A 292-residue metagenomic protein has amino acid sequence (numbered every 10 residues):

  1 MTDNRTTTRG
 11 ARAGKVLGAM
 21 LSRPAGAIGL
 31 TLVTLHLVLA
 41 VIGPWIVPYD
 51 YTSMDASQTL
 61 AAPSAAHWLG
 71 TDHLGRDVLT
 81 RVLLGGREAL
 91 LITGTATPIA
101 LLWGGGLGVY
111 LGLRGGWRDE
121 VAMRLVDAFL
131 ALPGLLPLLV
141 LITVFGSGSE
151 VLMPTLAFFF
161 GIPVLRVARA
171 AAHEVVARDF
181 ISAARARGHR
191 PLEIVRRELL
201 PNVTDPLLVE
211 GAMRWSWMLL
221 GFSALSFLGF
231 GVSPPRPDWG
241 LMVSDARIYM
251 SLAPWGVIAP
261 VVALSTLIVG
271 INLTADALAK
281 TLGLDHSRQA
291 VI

Functional and structural regions predicted by a protein language model:
D3-T52, L125, V203: N-terminal signal-anchor/first transmembrane alpha helix
R9, K15-S22, Y49-T97, L241-V261: Periplasmic/extracellular loop-to-transmembrane helix junction in inner-membrane transport proteins
G43-I46, I92-D127, L139: Transmembrane-helix boundary motif in ABC transporter permease subunits
W68, D72, G112-L113, R118-V175 (+1 more regions): Generic hydrophobic transmembrane alpha-helix motif, especially the helices
R76-L91, T95, G115-M123, E174-A177 (+1 more regions): Amphipathic cytosolic juxtamembrane alpha-helices at the membrane-cytosol interface of multi-pass membrane transporters
L136-V140, G148, L152-M153, A157 (+1 more regions): Non-cytoplasmic
L138-T143, F227, W239-A277: Hydrophobic alpha-helical transmembrane segments of polytopic membrane proteins
F159, D205, V209-M213, P254-I292: C-terminal transmembrane helix and the adjacent membrane-cytosol boundary/short C-terminal tail of inner/organellar
